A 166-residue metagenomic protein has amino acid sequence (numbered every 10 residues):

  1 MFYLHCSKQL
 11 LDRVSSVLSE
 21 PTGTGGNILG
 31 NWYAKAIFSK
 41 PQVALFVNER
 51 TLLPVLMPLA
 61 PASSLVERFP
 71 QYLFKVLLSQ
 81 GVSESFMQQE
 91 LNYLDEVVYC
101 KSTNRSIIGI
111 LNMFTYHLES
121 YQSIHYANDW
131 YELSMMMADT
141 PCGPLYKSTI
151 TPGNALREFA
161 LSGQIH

Functional and structural regions predicted by a protein language model:
M1-T22, E84-H166: Globin-like tetrapyrrole-binding proteins
S15-I37: Short, basic/aromatic recognition patches
N31-E67: A short, conserved beta-strand element enriched in hydrophobic/aromatic residues
L59, Y72, L77, V98-S102: Short alpha-helical interface elements
R68-E90: Short, solvent-exposed cationic patches
